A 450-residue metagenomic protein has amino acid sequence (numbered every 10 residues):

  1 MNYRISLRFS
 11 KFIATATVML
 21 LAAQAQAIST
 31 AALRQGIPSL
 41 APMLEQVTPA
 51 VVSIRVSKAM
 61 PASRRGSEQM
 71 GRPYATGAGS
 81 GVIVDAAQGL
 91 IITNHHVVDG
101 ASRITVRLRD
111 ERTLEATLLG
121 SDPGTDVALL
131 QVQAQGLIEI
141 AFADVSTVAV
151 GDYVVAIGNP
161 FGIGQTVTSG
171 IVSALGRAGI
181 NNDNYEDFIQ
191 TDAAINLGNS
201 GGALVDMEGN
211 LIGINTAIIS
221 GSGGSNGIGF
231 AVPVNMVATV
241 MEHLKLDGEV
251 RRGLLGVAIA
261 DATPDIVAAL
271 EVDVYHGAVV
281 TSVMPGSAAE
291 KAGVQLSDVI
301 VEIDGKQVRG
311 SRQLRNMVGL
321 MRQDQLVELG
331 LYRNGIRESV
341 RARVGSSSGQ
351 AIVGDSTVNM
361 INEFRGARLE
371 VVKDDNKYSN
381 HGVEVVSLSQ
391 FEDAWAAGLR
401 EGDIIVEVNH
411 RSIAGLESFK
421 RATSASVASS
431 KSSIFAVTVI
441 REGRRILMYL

Functional and structural regions predicted by a protein language model:
N2-A14: Bacterial N-terminal signal peptides that target proteins for export
L20-Q24: N-terminal signal peptide c-region/cleavage motif recognized by signal peptidases
A27-L326, Y332-S339, R343-R365, E370-V372 (+2 more regions): Serine-dependent protease modules
I92-T93, L211, S379-S387, L447: Short, well-ordered strand-loop elements centered on a beta-strand within folded domains, enriched for acidic residues
V205, R252-I259, L326-S346, W395 (+2 more regions): Intrinsically disordered, Ser/Thr/Pro/Gly-rich linkers and terminal tails that flank and connect PDZ domains
V274, I361, K377-N380, G398-R400 (+1 more regions): A structural signal for short secondary-structure junctions
R365-A396, R400-E407: C-terminal accessory/binding modules appended to enzymatic or scaffolding proteins
